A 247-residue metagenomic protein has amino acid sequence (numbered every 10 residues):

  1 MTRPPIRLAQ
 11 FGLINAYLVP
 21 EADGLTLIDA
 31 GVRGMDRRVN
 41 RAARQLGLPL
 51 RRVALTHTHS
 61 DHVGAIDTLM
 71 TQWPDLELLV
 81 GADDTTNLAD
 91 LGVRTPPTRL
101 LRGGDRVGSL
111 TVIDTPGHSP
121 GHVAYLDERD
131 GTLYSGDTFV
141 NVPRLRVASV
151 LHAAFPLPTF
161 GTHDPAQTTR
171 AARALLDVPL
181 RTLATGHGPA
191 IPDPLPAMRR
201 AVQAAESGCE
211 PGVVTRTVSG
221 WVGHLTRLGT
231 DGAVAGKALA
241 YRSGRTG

Functional and structural regions predicted by a protein language model:
M1-Q45, A124-D137, N141: Conserved beta-strand hairpin/beta-sheet module of binuclear metal-dependent hydrolase folds, prominently
F11-L13, V32-M35, T58-D61, P116-S119: Short beta->alpha connector loops
T26, A54, L78, T132-Y134 (+1 more regions): Residue-level marker for buried hydrophobic side chains located in beta-strands that build the well-ordered beta-sheet
R33, D114, P120-R200, A204-E206: Metallo-beta-lactamase
R33-V107, Q203: Active-site HxH/HxHxD metal-binding segment of metal-dependent hydrolases
N87-G92, P143-L145, R216-V218: Short, charged, surface-exposed secondary-structure boundary motifs
G108-V112: Conserved N-terminal boundary motif of the eukaryotic protein kinase catalytic domain
S207-G247: C-terminal regulatory/interaction regions
